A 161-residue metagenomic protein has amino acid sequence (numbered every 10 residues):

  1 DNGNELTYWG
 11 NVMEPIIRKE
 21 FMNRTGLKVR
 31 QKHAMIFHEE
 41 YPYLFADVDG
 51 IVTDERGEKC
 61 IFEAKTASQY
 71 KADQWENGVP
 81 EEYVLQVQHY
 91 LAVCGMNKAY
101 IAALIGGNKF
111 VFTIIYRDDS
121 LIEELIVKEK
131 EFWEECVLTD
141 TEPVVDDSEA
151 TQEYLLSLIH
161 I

Functional and structural regions predicted by a protein language model:
D1-V12: Charged, glycine-rich intrinsically disordered N-terminal tails and low-complexity linkers that flank
T7, N23-V48, V52-V137: Nucleic-acid nuclease catalytic cores
M13-E14, E82: Residue-level preference for nonpolar/small residues embedded in alpha-helices
L138-Q152: Residue patterns forming the tRNA-binding/recognition surfaces of aminoacyl-tRNA synthetases and related DALR
I159-I161: Conserved small/polar residues in nucleotide/adenosyl-binding loops
